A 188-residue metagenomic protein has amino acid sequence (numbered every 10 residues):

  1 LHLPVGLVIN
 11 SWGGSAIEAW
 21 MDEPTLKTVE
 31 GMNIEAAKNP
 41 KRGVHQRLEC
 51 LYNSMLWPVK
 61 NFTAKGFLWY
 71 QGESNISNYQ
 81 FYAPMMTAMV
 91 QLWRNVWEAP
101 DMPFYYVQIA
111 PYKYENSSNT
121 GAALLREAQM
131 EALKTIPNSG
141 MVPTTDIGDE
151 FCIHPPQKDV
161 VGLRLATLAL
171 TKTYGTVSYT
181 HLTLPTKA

Functional and structural regions predicted by a protein language model:
H2-G6, F62-G66, A99-Y105, T135-G140: Loop/turn elements at helix/coil->beta-strand transitions in domains of secreted/extracellular proteins
L3-C50: Surface-exposed loop and adjacent secondary-structure segments within mature catalytic domains
V8-G13, W20, W69-E73, V107-P111 (+1 more regions): Active-site-proximal beta-strand/loop segments in catalytic clefts of secreted hydrolases
N39-H45, Y70-Y82, E115-S118: The substrate-binding groove and active-site-proximal loops of carbohydrate-active enzymes, especially glycoside
Q46-P58, T87-L92, T120-M130: Alpha-helical scaffolding within the catalytic cores of extracellular/periplasmic polymer-degrading hydrolases
P58-G66, N75-P103: Active-site neighborhood of glycoside hydrolase catalytic domains
L125-Y179: Catalytic cores of secreted or luminal carbohydrate-active enzymes
T180-A188: Conserved small/polar residues in nucleotide/adenosyl-binding loops
